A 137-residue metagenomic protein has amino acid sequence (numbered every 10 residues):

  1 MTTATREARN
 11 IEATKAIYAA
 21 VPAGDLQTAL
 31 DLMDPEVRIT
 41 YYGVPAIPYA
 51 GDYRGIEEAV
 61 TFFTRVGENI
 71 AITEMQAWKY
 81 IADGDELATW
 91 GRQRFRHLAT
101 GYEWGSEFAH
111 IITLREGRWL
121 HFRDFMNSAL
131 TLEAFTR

Functional and structural regions predicted by a protein language model:
M1-P35, T136-R137: Short, low-complexity N-terminal intrinsically disordered segments enriched in polar/charged residues
T2-R6, T64-R137: A beta-strand edge to alpha-helix "cap/lid" segment located at domain peripheries
A4-A8, A50-E57, E103: Residues at secondary-structure transition points
T14-G24, A46-A50, V66-I70, W90-R92: Short, mixed-charge, low-aromatic patches
T14-I17, A29-L30, V37, G55 (+4 more regions): Hydrophobic pocket/interface hotspot
V21, Y41-Y42, E103: Short hydrophobic/aromatic segments of transmembrane alpha-helices and their interfaces
A23, R54, T100: Short glycine-rich loop/turn motifs that provide flexible caps or phosphate-binding loops at active sites
T28, L32-G84: A solvent-exposed, acidic/Ser-Thr-rich amphipathic alpha-helical stretch
